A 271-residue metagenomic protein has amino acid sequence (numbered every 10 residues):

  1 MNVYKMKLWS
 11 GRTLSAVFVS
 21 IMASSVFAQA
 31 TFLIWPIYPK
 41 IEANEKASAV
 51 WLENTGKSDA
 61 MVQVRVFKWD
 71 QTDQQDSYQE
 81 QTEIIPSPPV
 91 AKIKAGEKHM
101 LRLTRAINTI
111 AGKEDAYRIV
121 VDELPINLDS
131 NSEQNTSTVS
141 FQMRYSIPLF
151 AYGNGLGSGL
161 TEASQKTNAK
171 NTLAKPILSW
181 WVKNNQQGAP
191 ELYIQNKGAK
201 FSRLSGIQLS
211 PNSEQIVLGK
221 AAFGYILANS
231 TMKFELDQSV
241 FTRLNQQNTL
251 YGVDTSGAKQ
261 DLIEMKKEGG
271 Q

Functional and structural regions predicted by a protein language model:
N2-V17: Bacterial N-terminal signal peptides that target proteins for export
A23-F27: N-terminal signal peptide c-region/cleavage motif recognized by signal peptidases
Q29-T55, A169-A189: Beta-sheet-dominated interaction scaffolds and their linkers
L52-G56, Y193-K200: Asparagine-centered strand-capping/turn motif at beta-strand->loop junctions
S58-V66, S202-I207: Short, hydrophobic/aromatic beta-strand segments
D76-T109, Q215-R243: Intrinsically disordered, low-complexity Pro/Gly/Ser/Thr-rich segments with frequent PxxP/GP/PP motifs and embedded
A106-S164, F241-Q271: Terminal connector regions
F201-M265: Structured core of small recognition/catalytic domains
